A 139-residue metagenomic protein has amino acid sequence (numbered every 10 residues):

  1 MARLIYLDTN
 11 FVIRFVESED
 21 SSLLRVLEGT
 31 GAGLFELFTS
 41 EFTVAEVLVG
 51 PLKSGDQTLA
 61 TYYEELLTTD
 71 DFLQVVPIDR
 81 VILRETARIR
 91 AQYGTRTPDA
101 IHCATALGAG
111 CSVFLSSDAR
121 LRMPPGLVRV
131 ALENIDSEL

Functional and structural regions predicted by a protein language model:
M1-T39, L52-E65, A119, R129-L139: Short, well-structured N-terminal submotif of metal-dependent ribonuclease cores
V12-I13, V44, L83, L121-R122: A generic structural signal for short hydrophobic patches within well-formed alpha-helices
A32-L34, T69-D70, G110: Structured helix-beta-strand junction loops
G50, S54-A87: Domain-scale selection of a single, long terminal region that carries the protein's primary operational module
G50-P51, G110, P125-R129: Short secondary-structure transition/capping segments
E65-L66, D71-Q74, I78, Q92-G94 (+1 more regions): Internal alpha/beta domain cores that form substrate/cofactor-binding pockets in large enzymes and binding proteins
L73-A119: Active-site neighborhoods of divalent-metal-dependent phosphate/nucleic-acid chemistry enzymes
